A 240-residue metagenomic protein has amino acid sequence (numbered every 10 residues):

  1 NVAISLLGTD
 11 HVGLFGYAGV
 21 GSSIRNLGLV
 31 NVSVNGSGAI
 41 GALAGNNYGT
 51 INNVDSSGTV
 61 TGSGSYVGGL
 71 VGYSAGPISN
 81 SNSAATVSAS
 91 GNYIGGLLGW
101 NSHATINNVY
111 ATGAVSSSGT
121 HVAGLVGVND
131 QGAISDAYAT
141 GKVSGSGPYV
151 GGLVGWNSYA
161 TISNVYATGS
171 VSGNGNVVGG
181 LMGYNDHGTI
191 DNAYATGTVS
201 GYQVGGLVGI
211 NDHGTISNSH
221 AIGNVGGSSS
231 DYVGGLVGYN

Functional and structural regions predicted by a protein language model:
N1-N240: Predominantly extracellular beta-rich ligand-binding scaffolds that present long acidic/polar faces for carbohydrate
